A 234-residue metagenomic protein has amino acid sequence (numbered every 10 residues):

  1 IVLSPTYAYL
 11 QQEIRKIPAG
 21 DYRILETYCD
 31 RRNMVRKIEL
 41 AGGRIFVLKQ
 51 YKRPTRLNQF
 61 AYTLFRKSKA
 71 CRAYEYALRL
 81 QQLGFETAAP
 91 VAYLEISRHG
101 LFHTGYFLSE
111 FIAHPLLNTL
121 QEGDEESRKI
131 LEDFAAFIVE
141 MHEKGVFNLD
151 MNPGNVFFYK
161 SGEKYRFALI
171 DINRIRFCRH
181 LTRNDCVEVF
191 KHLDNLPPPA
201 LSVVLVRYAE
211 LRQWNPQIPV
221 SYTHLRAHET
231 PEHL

Functional and structural regions predicted by a protein language model:
I1-D21: Juxta-kinase regulatory segment immediately upstream of eukaryotic protein kinase catalytic domains
A19-I112, E143: Conserved ATP-binding subdomain of kinase catalytic cores across diverse folds
R79, L120-L149: Conserved kinase catalytic-core helix
A89-Y93, F147-K160: A short glycine-rich, hydrophobically flanked beta-strand micro-motif that places a catalytic Asp/Glu for divalent metal
P115-N118: Structural motif in protein kinase domains
N155-E188: Catalytic activation segment of kinase domains across protein kinase-like and atypical kinase folds
C186-R212: Active-site activation/catalytic loop segments of kinase-like enzymes and analogous catalytic loops in related
T223-E232: Conserved small/polar residues in nucleotide/adenosyl-binding loops
